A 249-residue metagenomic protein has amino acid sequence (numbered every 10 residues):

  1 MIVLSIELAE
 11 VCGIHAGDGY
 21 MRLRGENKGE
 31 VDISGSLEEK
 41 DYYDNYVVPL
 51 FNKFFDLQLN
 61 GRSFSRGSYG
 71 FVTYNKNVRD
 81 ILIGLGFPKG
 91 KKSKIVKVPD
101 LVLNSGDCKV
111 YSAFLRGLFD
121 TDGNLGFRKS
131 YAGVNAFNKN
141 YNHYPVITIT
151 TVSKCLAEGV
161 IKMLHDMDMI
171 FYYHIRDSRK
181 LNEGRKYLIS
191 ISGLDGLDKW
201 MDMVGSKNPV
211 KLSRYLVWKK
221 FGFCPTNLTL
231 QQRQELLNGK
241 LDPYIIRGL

Functional and structural regions predicted by a protein language model:
M1-L249: Internal intein/HINT superfamily modules and their associated LAGLIDADG
